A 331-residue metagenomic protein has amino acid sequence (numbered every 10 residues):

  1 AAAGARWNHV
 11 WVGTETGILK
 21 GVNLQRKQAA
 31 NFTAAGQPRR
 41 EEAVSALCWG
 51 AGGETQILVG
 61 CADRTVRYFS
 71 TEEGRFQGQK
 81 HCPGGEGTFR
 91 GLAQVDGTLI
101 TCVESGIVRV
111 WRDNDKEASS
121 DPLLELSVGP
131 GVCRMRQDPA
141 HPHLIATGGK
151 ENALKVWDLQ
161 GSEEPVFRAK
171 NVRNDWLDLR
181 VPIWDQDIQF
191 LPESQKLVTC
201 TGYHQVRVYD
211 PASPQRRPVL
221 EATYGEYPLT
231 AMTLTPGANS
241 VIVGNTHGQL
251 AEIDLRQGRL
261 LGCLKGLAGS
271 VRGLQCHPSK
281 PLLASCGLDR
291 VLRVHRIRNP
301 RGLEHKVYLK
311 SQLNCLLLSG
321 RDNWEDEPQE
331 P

Functional and structural regions predicted by a protein language model:
A1-H9, T16-I18, K27-N31, G36-A46 (+7 more regions): Terminal intrinsically disordered, low-complexity extensions flanking WD-repeat/beta-propeller proteins
A2-W7, L47-E54, L92-G97, M135-H143 (+8 more regions): Loop/turn segments within WD40 beta-propeller blades
G13-T16, G60-D63, C102-S105, G148-E151 (+4 more regions): Conserved strand-to-loop turn within each blade of WD40 beta-propeller repeats
V22, V66-T71, V108-D113, L154-D158 (+3 more regions): WD40-repeat beta-propellers
A30, Q77-G78, S119-L123, E164-F167 (+3 more regions): A structural motif specific to WD40 beta-propellers
A35-V44, G50-A51, H81-R90, L124-C133 (+5 more regions): WD40/WD-repeat beta-propeller blade N-cap
Q79-H141, V172: Asp-box/WD-like beta-propeller blade repeats and closely related beta-sheet repeat scaffolds
L126, G131-A212: Solenoidal tandem-repeat scaffolds enriched in leucines and small polar residues
